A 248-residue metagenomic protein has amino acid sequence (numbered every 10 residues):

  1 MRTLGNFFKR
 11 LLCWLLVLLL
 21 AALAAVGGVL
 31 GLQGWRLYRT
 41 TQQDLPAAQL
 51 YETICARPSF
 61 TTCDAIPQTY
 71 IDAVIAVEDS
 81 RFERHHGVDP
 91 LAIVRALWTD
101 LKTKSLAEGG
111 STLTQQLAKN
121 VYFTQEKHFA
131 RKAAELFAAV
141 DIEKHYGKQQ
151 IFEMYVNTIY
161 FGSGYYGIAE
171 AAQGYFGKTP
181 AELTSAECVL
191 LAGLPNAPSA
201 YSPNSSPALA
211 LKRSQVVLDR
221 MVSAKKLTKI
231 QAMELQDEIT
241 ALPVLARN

Functional and structural regions predicted by a protein language model:
M1-N248: Juxtamembrane regions of bacterial inner-membrane/periplasmic proteins, predominantly the peptidoglycan biogenesis
